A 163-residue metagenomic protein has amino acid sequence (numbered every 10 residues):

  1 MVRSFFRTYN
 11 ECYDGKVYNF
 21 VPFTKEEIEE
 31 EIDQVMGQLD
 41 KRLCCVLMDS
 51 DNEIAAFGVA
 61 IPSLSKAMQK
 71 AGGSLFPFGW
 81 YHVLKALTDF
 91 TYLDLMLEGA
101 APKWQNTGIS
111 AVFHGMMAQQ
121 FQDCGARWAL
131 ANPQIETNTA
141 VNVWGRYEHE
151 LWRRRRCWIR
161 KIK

Functional and structural regions predicted by a protein language model:
M1-G99: A conserved beta-strand-loop-helix scaffold within acyl/acetyltransferase catalytic domains
Q69-A71, Q105-G108, N142: Short conserved micro-motifs at the rims of enzyme active sites and ligand-binding pockets
F78, Y92-A101, Q105-F121: Conserved acetyl-CoA-binding loop-helix of GNAT-fold acetyltransferases
T91-L93, F121-I135: Conserved GNAT acetyl-CoA-binding A-motif
A100-Q105, A131-V141: Conserved beta-strand-loop-alpha-helix junction that forms the acyl-donor binding cleft
D123, V143-R154: Conserved acetyl-CoA-binding loop of GNAT-fold acetyltransferases
R154-K163: C-terminal "cap" of GNAT-fold acetyltransferases
